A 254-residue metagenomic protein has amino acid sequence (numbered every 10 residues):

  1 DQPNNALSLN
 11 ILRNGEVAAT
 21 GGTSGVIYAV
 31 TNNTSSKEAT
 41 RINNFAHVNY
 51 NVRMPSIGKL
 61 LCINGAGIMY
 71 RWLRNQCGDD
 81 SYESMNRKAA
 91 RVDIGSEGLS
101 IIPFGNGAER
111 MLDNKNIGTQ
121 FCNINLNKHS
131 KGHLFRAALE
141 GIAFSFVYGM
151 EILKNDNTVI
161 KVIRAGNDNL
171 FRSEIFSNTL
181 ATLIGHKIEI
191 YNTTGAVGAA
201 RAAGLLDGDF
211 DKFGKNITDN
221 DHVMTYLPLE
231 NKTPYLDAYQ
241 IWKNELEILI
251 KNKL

Functional and structural regions predicted by a protein language model:
Q2-R164, N169-L254: Active-site core segments that coordinate phosphate-bearing ligands/cofactors across diverse enzyme families
